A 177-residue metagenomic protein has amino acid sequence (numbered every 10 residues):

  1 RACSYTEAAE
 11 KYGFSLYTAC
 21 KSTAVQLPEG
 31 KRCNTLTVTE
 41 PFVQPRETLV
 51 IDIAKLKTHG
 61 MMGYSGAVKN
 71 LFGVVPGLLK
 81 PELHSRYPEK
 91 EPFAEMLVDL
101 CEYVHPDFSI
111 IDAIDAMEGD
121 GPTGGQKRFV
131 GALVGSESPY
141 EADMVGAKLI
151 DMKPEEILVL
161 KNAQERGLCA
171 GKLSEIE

Functional and structural regions predicted by a protein language model:
R1-E177: N-terminal and secondary-structure boundary signal
